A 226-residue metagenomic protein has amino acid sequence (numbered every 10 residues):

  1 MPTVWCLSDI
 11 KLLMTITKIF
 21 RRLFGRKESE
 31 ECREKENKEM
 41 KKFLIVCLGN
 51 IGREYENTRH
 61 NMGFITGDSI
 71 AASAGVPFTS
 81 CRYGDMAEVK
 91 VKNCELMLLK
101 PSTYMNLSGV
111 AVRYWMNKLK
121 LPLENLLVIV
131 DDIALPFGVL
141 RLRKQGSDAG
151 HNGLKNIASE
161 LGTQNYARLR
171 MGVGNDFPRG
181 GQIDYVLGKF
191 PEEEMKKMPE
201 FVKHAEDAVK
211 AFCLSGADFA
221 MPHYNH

Functional and structural regions predicted by a protein language model:
W5, L12-R26, E30-Q145, K155 (+5 more regions): Nucleotide and nucleotide-moiety/phosphate-recognizing core
G150-G153: Hydrophobic alpha-helical segments within soluble ligand-binding/sensing domains
